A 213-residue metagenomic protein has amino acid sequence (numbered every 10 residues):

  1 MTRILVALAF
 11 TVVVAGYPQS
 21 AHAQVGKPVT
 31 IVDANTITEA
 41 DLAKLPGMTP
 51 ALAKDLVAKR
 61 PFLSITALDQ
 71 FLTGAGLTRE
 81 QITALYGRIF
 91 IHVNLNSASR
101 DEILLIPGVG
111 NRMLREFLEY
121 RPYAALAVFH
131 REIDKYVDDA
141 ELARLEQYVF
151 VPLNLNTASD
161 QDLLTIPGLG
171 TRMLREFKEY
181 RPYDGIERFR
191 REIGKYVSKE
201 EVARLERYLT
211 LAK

Functional and structural regions predicted by a protein language model:
L5-G16: Bacterial N-terminal signal peptides
P18-V25: Boundary at the C-terminal end of the N-terminal hydrophobic targeting segment
T30-L63: N-terminal targeting signals for Sec/Tat export/insertion, comprising classic cleavable signal peptides
V32-I37, V93-I103, L153-L163: Disulfide-bonded cysteine-rich modules in secreted/extracellular proteins, activating on the conserved Cys frameworks
L42-P46, I103-P107, L163-P167: Short amphipathic alpha-helical boundary/capping segments
T49-P50, G110, G170: Small-residue hinge/turn detector
L52-S97, M113-N156, M173-A212: Accessory alpha-helical DNA-binding modules that contact the DNA backbone or grooves
